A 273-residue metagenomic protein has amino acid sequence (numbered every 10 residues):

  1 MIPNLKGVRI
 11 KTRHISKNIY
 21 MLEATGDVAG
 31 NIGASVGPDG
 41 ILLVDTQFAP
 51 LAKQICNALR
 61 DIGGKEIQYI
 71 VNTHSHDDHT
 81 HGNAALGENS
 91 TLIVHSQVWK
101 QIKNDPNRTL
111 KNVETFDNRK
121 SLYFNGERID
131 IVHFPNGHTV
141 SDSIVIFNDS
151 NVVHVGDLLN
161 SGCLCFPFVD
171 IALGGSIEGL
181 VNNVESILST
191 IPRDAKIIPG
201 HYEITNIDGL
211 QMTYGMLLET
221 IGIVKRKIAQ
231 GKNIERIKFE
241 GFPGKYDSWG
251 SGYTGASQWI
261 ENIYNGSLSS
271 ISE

Functional and structural regions predicted by a protein language model:
I2, S189-K196, E203-E273: Accessory terminal helices/loops
R9, H14, S96-S141, F147-D149 (+1 more regions): Metallo-beta-lactamase
R13-N57, V145-F147, N151-V155: Conserved beta-strand hairpin/beta-sheet module of binuclear metal-dependent hydrolase folds, prominently
N18, S35, D45, L59 (+10 more regions): Divalent metal-coordination and catalytic microenvironments
T25-G26, G37-D39, T46-P50, H74 (+7 more regions): A mature extracytoplasmic/lumenal domain signature
D39-G40, K65-Q68, N89, E127-I129 (+2 more regions): Loop/turn elements at helix/coil->beta-strand transitions in domains of secreted/extracellular proteins
G40-I41, F48-P50, P135-G137, S141-E219 (+1 more regions): Metallo-beta-lactamase
P50-K53, N57-Y123: Active-site HxH/HxHxD metal-binding segment of metal-dependent hydrolases
